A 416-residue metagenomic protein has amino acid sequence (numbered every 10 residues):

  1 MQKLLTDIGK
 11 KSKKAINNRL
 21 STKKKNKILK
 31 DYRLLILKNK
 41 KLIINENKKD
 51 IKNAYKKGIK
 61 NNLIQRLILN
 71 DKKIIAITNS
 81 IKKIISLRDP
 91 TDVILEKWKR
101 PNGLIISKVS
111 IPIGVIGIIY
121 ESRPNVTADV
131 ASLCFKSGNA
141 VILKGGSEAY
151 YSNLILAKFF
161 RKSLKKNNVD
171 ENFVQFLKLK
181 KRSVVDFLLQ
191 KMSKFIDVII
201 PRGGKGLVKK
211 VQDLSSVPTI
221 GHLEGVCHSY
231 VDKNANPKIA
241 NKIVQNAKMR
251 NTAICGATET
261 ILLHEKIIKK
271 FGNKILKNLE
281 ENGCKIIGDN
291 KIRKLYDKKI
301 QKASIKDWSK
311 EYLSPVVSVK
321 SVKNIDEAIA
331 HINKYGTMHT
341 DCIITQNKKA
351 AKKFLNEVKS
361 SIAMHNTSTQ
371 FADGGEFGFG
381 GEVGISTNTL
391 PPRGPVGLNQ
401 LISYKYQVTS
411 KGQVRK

Functional and structural regions predicted by a protein language model:
M1-K108, L133: N-terminal Rossmann-like NAD(P)+-binding subdomain of aldehyde/semialdehyde dehydrogenases
Q2, S122-N125, D129-A140, F159 (+3 more regions): ALDH superfamily catalytic-core signature
A15-L20, L35-N39, D50-K57, I84-R88 (+11 more regions): Change "in soluble alpha/beta enzymes" to "in soluble alpha/beta proteins
S21-N26, N167-V174, N251-A257, G283-K291 (+2 more regions): Flexible, glycine/charged-enriched surface loops at secondary-structure junctions
K27, S304-K416: Conserved C-terminal structural/oligomerization subdomain of aldehyde/semialdehyde dehydrogenase
S86, L95-K238: Rossmann-like NAD(P) dinucleotide-binding subdomain of oxidoreductase/dehydrogenase enzymes
G114-I118, L133, N139-V141, N172-Q175 (+10 more regions): Structural motif
